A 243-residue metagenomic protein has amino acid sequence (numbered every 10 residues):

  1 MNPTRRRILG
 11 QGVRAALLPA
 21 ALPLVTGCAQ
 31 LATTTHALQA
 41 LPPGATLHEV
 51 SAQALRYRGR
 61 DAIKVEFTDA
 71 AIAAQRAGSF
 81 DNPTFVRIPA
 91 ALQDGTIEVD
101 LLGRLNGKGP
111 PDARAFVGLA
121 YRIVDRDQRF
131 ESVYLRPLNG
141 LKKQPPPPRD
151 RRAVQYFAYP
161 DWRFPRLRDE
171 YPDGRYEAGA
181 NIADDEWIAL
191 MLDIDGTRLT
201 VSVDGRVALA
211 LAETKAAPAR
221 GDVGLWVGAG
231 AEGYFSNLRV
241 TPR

Functional and structural regions predicted by a protein language model:
M1-A16: N-terminal secretory signal peptides and thylakoid transit peptides that target proteins across membranes
L18-P23: Sec-dependent bacterial lipoprotein signal peptides
Q30-R243: Extracellular glycan-recognition regions
